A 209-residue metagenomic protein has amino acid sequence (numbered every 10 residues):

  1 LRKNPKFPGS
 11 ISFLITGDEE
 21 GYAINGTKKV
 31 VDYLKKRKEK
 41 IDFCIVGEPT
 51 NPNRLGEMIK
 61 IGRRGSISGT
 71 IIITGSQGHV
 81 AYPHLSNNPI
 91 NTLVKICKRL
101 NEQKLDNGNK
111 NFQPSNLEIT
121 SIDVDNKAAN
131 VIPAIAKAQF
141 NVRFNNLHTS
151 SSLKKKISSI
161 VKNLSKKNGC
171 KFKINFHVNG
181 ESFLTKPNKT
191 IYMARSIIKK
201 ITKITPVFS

Functional and structural regions predicted by a protein language model:
R2-L100: Fold-level recognition of mixed alpha/beta catalytic cores in primary-metabolism enzymes, strongest
N25-G26, H84, S152-K155, K186-K189: Generic recognition of short, well-ordered alpha-helical segments
G56-I61, D125-V131: Short beta-strand/turn micro-motifs at beta-sheet edges
I72-S76, D123, R143-N145: Solvent-exposed residues in well-ordered beta-strands and their adjoining turns, especially edge/terminal strands
I73, N130-A136: Short, flexible turn/loop "capping" segments at secondary-structure junctions
V80-D123, V131, N146-F172: Acidic-enriched catalytic cores of C-N bond-cleaving enzymes acting on peptides and small amides
P89, E118, D123, K173-S209: An extended, acidic, His-containing surface patch that forms the Zn2+-binding/catalytic region of metallohydrolases
